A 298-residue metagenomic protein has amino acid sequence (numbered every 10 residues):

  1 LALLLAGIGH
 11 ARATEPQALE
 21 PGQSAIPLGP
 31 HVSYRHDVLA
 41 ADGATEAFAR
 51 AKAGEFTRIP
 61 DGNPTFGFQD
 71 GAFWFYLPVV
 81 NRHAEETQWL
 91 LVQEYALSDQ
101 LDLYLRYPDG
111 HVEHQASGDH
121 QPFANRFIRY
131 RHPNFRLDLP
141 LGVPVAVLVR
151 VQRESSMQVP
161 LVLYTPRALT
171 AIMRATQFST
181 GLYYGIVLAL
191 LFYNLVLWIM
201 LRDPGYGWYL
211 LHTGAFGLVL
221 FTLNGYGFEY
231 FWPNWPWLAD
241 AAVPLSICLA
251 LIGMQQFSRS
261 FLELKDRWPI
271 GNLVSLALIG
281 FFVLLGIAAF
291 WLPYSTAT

Functional and structural regions predicted by a protein language model:
L1, V80-A84, P108, E154 (+3 more regions): Residue-level marker of positions within ordered structural domains that often coincide with functionally constrained
L1-G7: Bacterial N-terminal signal peptides
I8, V32, W74, S98 (+5 more regions): Generic structural microfeature
G9-A13: Sec/Tat signal peptide C-region and signal peptidase I cleavage site
T14-S179: Soluble non-transmembrane domains of integral membrane proteins
G185-T298: Juxtamembrane segments at transmembrane-helix boundaries in multi-pass signal-transduction membrane proteins
